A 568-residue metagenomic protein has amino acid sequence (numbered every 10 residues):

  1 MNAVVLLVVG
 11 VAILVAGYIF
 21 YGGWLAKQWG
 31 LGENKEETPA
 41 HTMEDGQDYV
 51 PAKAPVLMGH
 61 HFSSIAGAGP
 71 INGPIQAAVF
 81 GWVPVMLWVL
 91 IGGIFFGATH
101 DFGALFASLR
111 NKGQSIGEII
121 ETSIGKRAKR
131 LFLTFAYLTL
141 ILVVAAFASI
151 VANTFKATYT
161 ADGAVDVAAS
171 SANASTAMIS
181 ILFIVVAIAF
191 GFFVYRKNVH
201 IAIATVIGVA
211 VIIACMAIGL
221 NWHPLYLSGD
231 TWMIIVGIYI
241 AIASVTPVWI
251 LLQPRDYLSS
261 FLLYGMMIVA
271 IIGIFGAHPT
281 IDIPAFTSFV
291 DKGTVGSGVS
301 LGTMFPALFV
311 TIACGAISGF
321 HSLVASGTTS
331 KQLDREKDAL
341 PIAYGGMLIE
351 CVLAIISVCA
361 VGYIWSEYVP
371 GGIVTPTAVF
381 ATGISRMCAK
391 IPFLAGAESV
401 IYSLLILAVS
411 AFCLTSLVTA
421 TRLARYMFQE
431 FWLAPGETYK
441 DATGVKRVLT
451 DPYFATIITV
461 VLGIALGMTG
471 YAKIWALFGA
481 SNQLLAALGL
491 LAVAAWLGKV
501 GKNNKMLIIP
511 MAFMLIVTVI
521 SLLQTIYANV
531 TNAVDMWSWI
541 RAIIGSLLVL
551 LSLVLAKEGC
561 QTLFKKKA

Functional and structural regions predicted by a protein language model:
M1-G17, A202, V211-S259, I272-G276 (+5 more regions): A generic transmembrane alpha-helix motif of multi-pass inner-membrane proteins
N2, P70-I71, V83, L142-D166 (+11 more regions): Transmembrane helix-loop junctions in multi-pass membrane proteins
N2-I19, A77-S108, G117, A177-F183 (+4 more regions): Extracellular loop-to-transmembrane helix junctions
A16-I71, S260, T303, A307: Membrane-interface "cap" regions at the ends of multi-pass membrane proteins
G23-V50, G73-Q76, M86, L90 (+6 more regions): Flexible loop linkers connecting adjacent transmembrane helices in multi-pass alpha-helical membrane transporters
A52-N111, T122-K126, V143, A148-Y159 (+4 more regions): Membrane-interface helix-loop-helix modules in multi-pass membrane proteins
K126-I141, G345-V352, S399-I401, E430-M468: Loop-to-transmembrane helix boundary motifs in multi-pass membrane proteins
I274-K292, L348-I384, T419: Extracellular/periplasmic helix-exit of transmembrane alpha-helices
